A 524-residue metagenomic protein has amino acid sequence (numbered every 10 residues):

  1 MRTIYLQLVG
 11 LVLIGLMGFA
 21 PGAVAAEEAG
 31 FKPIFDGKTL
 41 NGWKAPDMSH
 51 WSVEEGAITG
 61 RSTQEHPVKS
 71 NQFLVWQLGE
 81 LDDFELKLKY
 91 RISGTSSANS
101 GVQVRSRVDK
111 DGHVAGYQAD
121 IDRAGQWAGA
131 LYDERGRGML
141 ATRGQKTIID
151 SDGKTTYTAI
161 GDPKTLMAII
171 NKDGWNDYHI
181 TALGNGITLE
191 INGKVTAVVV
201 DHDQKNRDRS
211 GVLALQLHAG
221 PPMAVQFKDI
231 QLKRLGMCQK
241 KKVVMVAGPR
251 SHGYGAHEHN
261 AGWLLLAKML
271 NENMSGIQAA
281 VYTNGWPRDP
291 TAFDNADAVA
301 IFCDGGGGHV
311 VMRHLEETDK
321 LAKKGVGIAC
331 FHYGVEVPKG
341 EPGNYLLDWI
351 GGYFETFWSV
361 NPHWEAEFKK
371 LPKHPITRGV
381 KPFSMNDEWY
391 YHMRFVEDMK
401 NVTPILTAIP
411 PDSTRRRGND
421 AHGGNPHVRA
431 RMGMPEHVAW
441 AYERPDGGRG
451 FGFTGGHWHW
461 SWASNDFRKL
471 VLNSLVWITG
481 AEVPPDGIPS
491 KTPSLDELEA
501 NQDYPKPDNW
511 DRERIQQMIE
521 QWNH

Functional and structural regions predicted by a protein language model:
M1-L6: Positively charged n-region of N-terminal signal peptides that target proteins for export
Q7-A20: Bacterial N-terminal signal peptides
V24-C238, L346, G352-Y353, V360 (+3 more regions): Carbohydrate-interacting regions of secretory-pathway proteins
E65-H66, R91-S96, V108-K110, A124-W127 (+9 more regions): Solvent-exposed loop/turn segments at secondary-structure junctions within structured extracellular/periplasmic domains
C238-K240, L265, T283, T414 (+2 more regions): Extracellular ligand-binding/catalytic regions of CAZymes and related secreted enzymes and adhesion modules
M245-V246, S251-V337: Helical hinge/lid and interdomain linker segments adjacent to catalytic or ligand-binding clefts that mediate domain
G308-P382: A glycine-rich, often tryptophan-bearing local segment used as a flexible ligand/cofactor-contacting loop or short
F357-D446: Catalytic beta-strand/loop cores that center a nucleophilic Ser/Cys/Thr and support acyl-enzyme chemistry
